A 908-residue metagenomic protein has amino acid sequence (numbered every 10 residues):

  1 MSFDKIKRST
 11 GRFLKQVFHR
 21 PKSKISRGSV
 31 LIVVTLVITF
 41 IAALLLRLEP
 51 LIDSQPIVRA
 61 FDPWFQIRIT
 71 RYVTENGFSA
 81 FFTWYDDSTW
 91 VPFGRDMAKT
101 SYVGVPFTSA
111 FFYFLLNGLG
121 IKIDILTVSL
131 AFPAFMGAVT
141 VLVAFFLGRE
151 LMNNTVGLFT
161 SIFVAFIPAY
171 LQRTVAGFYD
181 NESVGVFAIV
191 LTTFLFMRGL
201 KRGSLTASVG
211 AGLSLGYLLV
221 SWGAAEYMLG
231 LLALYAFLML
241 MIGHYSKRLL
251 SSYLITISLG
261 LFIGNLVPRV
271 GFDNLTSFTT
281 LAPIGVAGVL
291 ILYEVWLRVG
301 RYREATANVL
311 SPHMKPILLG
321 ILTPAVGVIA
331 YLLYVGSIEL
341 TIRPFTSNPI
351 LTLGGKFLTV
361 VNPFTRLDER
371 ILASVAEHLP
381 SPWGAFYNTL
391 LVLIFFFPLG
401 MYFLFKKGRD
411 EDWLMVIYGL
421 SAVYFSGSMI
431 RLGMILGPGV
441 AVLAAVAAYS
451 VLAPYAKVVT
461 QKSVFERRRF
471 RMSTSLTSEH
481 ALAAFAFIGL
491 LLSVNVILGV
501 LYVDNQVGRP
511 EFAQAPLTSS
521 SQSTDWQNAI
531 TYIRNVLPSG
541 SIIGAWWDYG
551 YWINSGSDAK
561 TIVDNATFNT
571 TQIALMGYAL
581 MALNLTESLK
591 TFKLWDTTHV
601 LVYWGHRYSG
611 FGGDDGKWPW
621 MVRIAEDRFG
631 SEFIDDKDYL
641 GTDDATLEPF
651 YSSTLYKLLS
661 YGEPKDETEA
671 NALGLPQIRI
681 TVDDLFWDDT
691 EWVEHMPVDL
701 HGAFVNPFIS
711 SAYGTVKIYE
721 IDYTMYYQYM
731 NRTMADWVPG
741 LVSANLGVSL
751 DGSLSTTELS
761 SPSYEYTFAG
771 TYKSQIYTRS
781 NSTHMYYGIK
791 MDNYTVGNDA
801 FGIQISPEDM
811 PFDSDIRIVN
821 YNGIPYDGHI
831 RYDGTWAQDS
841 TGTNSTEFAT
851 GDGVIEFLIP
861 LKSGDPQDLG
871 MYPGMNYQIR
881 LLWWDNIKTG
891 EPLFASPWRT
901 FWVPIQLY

Functional and structural regions predicted by a protein language model:
M1-E49, F61, L158, L290-G327 (+3 more regions): Start-transfer (signal-anchor) and selected internal transmembrane alpha helices of multi-pass inner/ER membrane
S2-R20, K24, T39, V58 (+5 more regions): Extracytoplasmic
K24-P63, R68-I69, E75-F81, Y85 (+4 more regions): Transmembrane signal-anchor helices characteristic of membrane glycosylation enzymes that use polyprenol
T39-L46, W84-S88, A131-E150, T155-M241 (+2 more regions): Membrane-embedded helix bundles of polyisoprenyl
R95-F107, G118-L142, V175-Y179: Loop-to-helix entry region of an early transmembrane alpha helix in multi-pass inner-membrane enzymes
T279-L297, P316-K406, D410-E411: Alpha-helical transmembrane segments at the extracellular/periplasmic loop-to-helix junctions of multi-pass membrane
W413-V416, L420-R467, A486: Hydrophobic/aromatic-rich transmembrane helices and adjacent perimembrane loops
R732-Y908: Structural preference for beta-rich elements and adjacent junctions enriched in aromatics
